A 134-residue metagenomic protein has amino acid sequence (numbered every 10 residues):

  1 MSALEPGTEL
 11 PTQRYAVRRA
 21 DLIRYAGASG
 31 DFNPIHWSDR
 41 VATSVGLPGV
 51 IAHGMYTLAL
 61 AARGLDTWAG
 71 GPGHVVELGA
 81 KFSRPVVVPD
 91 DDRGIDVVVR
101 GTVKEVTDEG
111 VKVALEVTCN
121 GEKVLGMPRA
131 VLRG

Functional and structural regions predicted by a protein language model:
M1-A52: Catalytic strand-loop segment that frames the active site of acyl-thioester-processing enzymes
M1-L10, D91-G134: HotDog/MaoC-like acyl-thioester-processing domains
T12, V75-E77, M127: Hydrophobic residues on conserved beta-strands that form the core of alpha/beta folds
Q13-V17, A80, A130: Generic detection of short hydrophobic beta-strand segments and adjacent strand-loop junctions
A16-V17, G64, T102-T107: Short, charged beta-turn/beta-strand-edge "cap" motif at the junction between a beta-strand and an adjacent loop
R19, R24, F32, A42 (+4 more regions): A broad, structure-centric signal for solvent-exposed, well-ordered loop/edge residues that line or flank functional
G46-P48, T57-R100: Hydrophobic beta-strand-centered segment that forms part of the acyl-chain substrate-binding groove
I51-A59, C119-K123: Noncatalytic linker/hinge segments flanking ATPase motor cores
